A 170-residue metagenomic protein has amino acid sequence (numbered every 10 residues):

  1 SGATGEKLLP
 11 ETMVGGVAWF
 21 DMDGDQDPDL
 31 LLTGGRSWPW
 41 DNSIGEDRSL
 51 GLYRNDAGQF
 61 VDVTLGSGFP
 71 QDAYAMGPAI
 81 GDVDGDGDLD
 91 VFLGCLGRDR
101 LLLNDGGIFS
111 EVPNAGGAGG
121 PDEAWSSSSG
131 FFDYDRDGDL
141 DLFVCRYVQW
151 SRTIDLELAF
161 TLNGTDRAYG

Functional and structural regions predicted by a protein language model:
S1-G170: Beta-propeller-forming repeat regions
